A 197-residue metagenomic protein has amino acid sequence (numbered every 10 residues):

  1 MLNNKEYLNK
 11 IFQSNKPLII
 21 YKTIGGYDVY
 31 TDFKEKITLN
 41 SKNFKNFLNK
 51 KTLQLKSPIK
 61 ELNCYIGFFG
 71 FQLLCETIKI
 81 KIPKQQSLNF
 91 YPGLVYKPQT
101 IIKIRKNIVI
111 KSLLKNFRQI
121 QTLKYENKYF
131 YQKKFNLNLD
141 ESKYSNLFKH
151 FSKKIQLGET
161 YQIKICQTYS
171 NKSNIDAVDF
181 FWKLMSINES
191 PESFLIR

Functional and structural regions predicted by a protein language model:
M1-R197: Extended alpha-helical targeting/anchoring segments, especially N-terminal organellar/secretory targeting helices
